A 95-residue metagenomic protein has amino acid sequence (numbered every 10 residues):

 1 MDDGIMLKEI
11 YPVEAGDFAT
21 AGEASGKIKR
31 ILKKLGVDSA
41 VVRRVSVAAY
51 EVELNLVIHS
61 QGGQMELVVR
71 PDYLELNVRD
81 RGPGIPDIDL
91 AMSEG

Functional and structural regions predicted by a protein language model:
M1-V47: Bergerat-fold GHKL ATPase/HATPase_c domain
M1-Y11, A40, E53-G95: Conserved beta-strand-loop-beta-strand hairpin that lines the nucleotide-binding pocket of ATP/GTP-utilizing enzymes
